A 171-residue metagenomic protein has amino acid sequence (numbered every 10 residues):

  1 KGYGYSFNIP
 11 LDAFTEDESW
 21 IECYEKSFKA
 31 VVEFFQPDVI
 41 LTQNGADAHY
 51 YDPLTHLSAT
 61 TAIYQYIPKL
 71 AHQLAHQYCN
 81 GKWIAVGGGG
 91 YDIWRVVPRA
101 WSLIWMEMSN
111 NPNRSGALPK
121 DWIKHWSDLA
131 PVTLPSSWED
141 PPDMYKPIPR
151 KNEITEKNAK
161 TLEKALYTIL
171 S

Functional and structural regions predicted by a protein language model:
K1-S171: A general "terminal functional-core" signal
